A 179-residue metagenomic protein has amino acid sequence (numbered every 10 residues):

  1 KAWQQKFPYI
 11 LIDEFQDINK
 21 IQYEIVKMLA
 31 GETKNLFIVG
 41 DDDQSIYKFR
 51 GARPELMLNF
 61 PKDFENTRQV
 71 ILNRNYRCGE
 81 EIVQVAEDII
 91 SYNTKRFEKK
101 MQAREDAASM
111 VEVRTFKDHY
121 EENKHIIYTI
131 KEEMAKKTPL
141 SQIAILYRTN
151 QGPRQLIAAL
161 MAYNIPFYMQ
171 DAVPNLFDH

Functional and structural regions predicted by a protein language model:
Q5, L11-I12, Q16-F37, D41-H179: Conserved motor-region signature of P-loop NTPase helicases/translocases
